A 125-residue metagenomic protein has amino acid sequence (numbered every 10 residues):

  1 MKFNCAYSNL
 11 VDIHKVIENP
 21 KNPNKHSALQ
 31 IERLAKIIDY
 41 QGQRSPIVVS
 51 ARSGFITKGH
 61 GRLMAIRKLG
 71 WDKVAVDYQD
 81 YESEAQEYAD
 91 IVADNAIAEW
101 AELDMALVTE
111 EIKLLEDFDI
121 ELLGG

Functional and structural regions predicted by a protein language model:
M1-G125: Short, charged/polar connector segments at secondary-structure boundaries
